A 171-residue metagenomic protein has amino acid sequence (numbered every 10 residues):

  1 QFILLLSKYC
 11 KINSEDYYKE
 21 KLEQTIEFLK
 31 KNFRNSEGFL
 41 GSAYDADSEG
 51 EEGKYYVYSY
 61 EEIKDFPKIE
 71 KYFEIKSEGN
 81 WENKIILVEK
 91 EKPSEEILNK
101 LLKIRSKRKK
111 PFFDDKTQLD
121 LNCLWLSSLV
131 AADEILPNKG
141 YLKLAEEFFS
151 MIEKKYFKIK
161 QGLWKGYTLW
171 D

Functional and structural regions predicted by a protein language model:
Q1-D171: Glycan-recognition and catalytic cores of secretory/periplasmic carbohydrate-active enzymes
